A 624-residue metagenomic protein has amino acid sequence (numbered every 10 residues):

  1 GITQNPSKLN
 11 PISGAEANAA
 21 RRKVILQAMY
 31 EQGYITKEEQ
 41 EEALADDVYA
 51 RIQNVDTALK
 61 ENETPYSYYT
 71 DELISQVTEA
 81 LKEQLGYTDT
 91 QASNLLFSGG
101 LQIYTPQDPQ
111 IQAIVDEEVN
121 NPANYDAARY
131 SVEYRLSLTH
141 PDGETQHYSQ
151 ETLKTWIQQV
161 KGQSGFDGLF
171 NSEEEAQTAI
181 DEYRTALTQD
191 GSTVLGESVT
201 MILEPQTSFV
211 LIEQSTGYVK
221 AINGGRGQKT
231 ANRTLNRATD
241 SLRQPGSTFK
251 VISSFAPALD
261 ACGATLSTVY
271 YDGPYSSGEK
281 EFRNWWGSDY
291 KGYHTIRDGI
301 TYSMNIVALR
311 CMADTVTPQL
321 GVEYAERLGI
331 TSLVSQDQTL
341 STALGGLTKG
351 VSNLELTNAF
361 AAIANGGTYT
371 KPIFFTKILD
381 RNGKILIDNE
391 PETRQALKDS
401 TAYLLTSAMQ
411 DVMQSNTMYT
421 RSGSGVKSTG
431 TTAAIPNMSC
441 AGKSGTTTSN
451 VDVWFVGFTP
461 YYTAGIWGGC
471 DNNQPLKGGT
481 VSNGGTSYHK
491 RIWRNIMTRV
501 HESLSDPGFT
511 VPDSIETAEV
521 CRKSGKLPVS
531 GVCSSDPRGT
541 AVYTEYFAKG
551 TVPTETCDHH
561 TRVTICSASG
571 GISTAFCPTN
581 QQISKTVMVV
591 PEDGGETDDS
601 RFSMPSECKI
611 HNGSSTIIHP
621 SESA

Functional and structural regions predicted by a protein language model:
G1, A17-Y30, E42, T64 (+17 more regions): Extracytoplasmic/secreted proteins, especially bacterial periplasmic and envelope-associated proteins
G1-N121, Y125-Q150, E326, T331-S332 (+1 more regions): Non-catalytic, structured segments within soluble enzyme domains
I2-P6, I12, I25-G33, A43-D46 (+17 more regions): Structured segments of extracytoplasmic/periplasmic soluble domains in secreted or envelope-associated proteins
P6-E16, I25-L26, Y30, N54-N62 (+10 more regions): Second-shell loop/turn segments in exported
D56-N62, G263-G321, Y369, D380-D411: Conserved catalytic neighborhood of penicillin-recognizing serine enzymes
T105-A128, V132-G143, H147-M201, P205-E213 (+5 more regions): A penicillin-recognizing enzyme superfamily signal
E281-W285, T315-N358: Mid-domain, small-residue-enriched loop/turn segments at the edges of structured enzyme/sensor domains
A518-S623: Low-complexity, Gly/Ser/Thr/Pro-rich intrinsically disordered linker/tail segments
